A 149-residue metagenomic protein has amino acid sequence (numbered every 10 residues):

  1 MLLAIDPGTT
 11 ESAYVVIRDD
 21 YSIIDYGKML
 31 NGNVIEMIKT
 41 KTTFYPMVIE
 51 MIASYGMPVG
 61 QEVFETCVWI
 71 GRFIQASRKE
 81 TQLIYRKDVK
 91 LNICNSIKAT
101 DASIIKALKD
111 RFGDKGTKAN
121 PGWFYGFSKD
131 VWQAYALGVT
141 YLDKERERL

Functional and structural regions predicted by a protein language model:
M1-L149: Phosphate- and other anionic-substrate recognition elements at nucleic-acid/protein interfaces
